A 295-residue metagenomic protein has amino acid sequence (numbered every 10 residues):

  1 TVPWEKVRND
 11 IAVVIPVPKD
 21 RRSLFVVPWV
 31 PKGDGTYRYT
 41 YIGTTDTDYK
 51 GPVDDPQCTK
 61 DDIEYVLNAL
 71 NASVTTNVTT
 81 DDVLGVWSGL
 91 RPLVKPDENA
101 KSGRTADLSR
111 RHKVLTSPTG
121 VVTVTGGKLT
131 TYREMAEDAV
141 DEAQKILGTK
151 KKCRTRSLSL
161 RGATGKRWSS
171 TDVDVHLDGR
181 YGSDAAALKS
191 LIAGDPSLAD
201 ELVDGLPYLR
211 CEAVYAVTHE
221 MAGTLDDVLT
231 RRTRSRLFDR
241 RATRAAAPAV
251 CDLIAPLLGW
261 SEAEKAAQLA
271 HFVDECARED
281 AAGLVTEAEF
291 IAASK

Functional and structural regions predicted by a protein language model:
T1-D10, P16-D20, W29-T40, T44-K295: C-terminal accessory subdomains/tails of enzymes that are appended
F25: Conserved active-site segment immediately N-terminal to the catalytic lysine that forms the internal aldimine
